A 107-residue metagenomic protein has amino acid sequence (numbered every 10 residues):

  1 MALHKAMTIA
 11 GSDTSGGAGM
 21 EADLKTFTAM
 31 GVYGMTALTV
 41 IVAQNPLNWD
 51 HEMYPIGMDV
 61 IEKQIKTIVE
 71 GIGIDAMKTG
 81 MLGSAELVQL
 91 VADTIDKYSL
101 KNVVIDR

Functional and structural regions predicted by a protein language model:
M1-A76: Small-residue (G/A/S/T)-rich helix-start motifs and N-terminal tracts that mark the onset
E52-R107: Glycine-rich phosphate/dinucleotide-binding loop and adjoining beta-alpha-beta core of small-molecule
